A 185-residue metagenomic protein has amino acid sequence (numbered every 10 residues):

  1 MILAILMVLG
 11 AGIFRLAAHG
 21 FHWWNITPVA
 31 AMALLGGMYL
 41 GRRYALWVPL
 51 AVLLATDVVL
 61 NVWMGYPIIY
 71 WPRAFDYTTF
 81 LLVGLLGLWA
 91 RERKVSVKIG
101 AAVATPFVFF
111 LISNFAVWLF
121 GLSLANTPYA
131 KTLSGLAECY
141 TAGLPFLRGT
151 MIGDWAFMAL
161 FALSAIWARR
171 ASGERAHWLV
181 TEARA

Functional and structural regions predicted by a protein language model:
M1-L40, Y44-W47: Hydrophobic transmembrane alpha-helices
I5, W24-G36, R73-L82, I152 (+1 more regions): Membrane-embedded alpha-helical segments of multi-pass membrane proteins, especially the transmembrane helices
M7, L46-T56, G100-F107, W178-A183: Central hydrophobic cores of alpha-helical transmembrane segments in multi-pass integral membrane proteins
A11, M38, L53, D57 (+2 more regions): Alpha-helical transmembrane segments of multi-pass membrane proteins
F14-I26, A51-L86: Interfacial aromatic-anchored transmembrane helix boundaries in multi-pass membrane proteins
L35-R43, L82, L86-R93, S164-S172: Structural signal for the C-terminal ends of transmembrane alpha-helices and the immediately following loop
Y66-F110, N114: Short helix-perturbing small/polar motifs within transmembrane alpha-helices
K94-R175, V180: Membrane-embedded alpha-helical hairpins and interfacial helices in multi-pass inner-membrane proteins
